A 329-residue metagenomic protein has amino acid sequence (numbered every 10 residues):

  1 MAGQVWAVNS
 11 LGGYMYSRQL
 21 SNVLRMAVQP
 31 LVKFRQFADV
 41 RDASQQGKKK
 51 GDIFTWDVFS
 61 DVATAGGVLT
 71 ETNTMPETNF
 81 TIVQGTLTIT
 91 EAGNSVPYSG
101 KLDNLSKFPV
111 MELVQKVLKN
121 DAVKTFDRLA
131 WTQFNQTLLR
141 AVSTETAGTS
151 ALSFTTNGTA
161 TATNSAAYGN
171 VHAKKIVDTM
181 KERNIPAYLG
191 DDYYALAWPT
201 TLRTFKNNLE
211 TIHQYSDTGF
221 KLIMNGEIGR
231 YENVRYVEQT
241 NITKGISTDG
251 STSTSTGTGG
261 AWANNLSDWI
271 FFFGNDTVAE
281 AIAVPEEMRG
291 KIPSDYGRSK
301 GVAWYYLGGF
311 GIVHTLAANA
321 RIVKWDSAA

Functional and structural regions predicted by a protein language model:
M1-T88, S327: N-terminal "assembly arms/tails" that initiate or stabilize quaternary assembly in self-assembling proteins
A2-A38, L152-T179, T204-A329: Sequence/fold signature of self-assembling virion shell proteins
D52-F54, A92-N94, D191-Y193, E232-V234 (+2 more regions): Structural beta-strand/beta-sheet cores of well-ordered domains, especially the beta-sheet scaffolds that support
W56, K116, N120, A195 (+2 more regions): Hydrophobic alpha-helical segments involved in membrane association or supramolecular assembly
S60, G100, Y306-F310: Beta-strand elements of well-folded, non-transmembrane domains
N79-S106, V284: Short acidic, glycine/tyrosine-flanked loop/strand segments centered on an H-E-D-like triad
L102-R183, S327-A329: Alpha-helical scaffold segments that mediate packing/assembly in large oligomeric complexes
I185-L202, L209: Aromatic- and glycine-enriched pocket-lining scaffold segments that form the walls of small-molecule binding clefts
